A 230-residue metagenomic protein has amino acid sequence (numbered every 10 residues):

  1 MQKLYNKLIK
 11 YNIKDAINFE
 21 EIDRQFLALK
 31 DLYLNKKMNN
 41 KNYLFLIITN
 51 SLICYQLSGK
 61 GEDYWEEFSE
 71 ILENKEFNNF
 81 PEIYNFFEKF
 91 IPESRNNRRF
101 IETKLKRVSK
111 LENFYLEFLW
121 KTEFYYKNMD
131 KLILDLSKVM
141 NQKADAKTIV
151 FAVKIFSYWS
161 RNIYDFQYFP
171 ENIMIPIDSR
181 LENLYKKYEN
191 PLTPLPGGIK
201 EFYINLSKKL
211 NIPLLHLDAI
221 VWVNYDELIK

Functional and structural regions predicted by a protein language model:
M1-K230: HhH-family (HhH-GPD) DNA N-glycosylase catalytic core used in base-excision repair
